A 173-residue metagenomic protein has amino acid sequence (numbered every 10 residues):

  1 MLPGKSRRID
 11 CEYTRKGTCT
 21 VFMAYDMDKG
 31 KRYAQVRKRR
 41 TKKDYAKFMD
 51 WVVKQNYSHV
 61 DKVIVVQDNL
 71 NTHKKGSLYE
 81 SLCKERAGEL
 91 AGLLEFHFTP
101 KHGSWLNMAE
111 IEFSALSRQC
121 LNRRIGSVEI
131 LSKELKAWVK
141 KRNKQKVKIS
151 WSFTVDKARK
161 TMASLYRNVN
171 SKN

Functional and structural regions predicted by a protein language model:
M1-D50, M162-A163: Extended, low-complexity cationic-aromatic segments
R8-Y13, R86-M108, I125-S127: RNase H-like polynucleotidyl transferase catalytic core
K43-I64: Short, basic/hydrophobic alpha-helical segments
V60-K74: Acidic/histidine-rich, metal-coordinating catalytic segments
I64-Q67, H97-T99, S152-F153: Short beta-strand segments
A109-V128, K141-Q145: Active-site proximal helix-loop segment of RNase H-like, two-metal nucleases, encompassing DDE(D)
I130-N173: C-terminal domain-tail junction helix/linker
